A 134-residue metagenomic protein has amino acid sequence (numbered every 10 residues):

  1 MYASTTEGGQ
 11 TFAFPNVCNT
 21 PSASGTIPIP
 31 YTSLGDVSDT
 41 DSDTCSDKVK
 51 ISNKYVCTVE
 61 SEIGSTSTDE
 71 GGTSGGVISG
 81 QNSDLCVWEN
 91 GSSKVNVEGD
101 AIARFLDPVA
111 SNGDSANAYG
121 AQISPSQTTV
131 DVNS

Functional and structural regions predicted by a protein language model:
M1-S134: Intrinsically disordered, low-complexity proline/glycine-rich segments
